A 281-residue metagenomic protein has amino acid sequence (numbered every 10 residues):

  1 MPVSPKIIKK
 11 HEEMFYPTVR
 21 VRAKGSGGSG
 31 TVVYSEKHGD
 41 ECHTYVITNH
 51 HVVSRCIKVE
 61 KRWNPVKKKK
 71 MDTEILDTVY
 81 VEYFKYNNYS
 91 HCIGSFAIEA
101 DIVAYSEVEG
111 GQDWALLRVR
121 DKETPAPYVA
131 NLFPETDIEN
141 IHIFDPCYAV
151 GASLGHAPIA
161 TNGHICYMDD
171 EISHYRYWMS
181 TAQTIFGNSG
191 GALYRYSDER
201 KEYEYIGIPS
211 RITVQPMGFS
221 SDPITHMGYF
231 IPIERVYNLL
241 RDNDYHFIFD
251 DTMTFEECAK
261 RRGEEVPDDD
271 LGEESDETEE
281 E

Functional and structural regions predicted by a protein language model:
P2-K9, V59-L76, Y205-E281: C-terminal cap/linker of serine protease catalytic domains
K9-L76: Catalytic histidine site
M14-V19, K24-G28, R120-N131, A157-R241: Active-site region of chymotrypsin-like
K24, S54-I57, K70-I172, I206: Serine endopeptidase catalytic core focused on the charge-relay Asp
E36-H43, K68, Y89-G94, G110 (+3 more regions): Short, solvent-exposed loop/turn segments that connect beta-strands within catalytic domains and beta-strand-rich
T44-T48, D113-D121, W178-S180: A generic structural motif
N49-H51, A152, D198, R211: Short, surface-exposed secondary-structure boundary micro-motifs
